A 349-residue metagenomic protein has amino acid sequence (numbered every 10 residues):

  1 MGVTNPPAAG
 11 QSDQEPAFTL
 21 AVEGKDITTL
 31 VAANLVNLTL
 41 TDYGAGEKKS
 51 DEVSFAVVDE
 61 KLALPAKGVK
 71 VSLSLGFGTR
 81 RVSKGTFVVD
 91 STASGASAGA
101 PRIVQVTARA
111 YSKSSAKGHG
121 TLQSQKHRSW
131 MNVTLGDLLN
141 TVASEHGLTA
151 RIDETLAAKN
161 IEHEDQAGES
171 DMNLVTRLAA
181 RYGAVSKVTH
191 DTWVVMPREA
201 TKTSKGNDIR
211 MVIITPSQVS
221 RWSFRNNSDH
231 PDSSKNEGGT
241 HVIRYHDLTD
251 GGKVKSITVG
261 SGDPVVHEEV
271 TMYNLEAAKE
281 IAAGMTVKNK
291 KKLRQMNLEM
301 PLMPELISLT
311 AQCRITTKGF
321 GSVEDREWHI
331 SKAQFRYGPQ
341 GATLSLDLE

Functional and structural regions predicted by a protein language model:
M1-K113: Assembly/oligomerization scaffold segments
V3-Q14, T19-A21, T176, V185-K288 (+1 more regions): Acidic, small/polar-enriched beta strand-loop surface segments
Q14-F18, K49-V53, V69, S83-G85 (+7 more regions): Envelope-exposed proteins and targeting segments
L38-E52, E280-M296: Short, basic/aromatic beta-hairpin or loop at an interaction surface
V53-A63, R294-E305: Short alpha-helix capping/helix-loop boundary micro-motifs
F87-A96, W328-Q340: Short, compositionally biased
A100-P216: Charged- and aromatic-enriched interaction segments used to assemble and dock large macromolecular complexes
